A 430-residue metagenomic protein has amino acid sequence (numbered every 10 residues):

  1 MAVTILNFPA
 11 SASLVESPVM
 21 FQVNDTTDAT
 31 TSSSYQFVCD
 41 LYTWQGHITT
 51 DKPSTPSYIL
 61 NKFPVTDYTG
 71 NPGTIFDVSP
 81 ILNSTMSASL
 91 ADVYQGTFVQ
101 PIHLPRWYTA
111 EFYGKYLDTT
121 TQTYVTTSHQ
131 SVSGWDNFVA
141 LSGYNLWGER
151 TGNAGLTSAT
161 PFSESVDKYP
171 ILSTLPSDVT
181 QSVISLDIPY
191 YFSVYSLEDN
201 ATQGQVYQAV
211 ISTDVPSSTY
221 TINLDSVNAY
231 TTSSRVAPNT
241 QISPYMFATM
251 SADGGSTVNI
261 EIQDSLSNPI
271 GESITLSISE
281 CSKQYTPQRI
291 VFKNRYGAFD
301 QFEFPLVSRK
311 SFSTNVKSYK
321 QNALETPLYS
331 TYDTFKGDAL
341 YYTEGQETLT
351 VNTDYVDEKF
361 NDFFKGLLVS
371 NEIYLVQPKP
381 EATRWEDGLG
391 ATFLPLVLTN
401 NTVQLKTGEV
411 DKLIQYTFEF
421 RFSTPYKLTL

Functional and structural regions predicted by a protein language model:
M1-S256, I260-C281: Preference for solvent-exposed, low-hydrophobicity sequence contexts
A2, A10-S13, N223-D225, S234 (+2 more regions): Extracellular/virion structural assembly segments
